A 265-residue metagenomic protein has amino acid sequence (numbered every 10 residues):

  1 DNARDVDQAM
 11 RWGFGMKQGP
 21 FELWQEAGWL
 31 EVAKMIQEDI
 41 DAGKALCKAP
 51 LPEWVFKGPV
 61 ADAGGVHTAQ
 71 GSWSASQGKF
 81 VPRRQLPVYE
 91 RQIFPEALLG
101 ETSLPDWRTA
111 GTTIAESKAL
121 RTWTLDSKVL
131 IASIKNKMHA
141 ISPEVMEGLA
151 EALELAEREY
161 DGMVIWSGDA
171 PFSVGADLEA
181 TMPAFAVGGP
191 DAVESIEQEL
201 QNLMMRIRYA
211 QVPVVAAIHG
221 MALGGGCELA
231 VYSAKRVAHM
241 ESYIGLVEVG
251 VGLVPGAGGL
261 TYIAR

Functional and structural regions predicted by a protein language model:
D1-M163, S167-A170, D177-V212, H219-L223 (+3 more regions): N-terminal glycine-rich phosphate-binding loop for ADP-containing cofactors
C227: Short glycine/serine-rich donor-binding loops of glycosyltransferases
